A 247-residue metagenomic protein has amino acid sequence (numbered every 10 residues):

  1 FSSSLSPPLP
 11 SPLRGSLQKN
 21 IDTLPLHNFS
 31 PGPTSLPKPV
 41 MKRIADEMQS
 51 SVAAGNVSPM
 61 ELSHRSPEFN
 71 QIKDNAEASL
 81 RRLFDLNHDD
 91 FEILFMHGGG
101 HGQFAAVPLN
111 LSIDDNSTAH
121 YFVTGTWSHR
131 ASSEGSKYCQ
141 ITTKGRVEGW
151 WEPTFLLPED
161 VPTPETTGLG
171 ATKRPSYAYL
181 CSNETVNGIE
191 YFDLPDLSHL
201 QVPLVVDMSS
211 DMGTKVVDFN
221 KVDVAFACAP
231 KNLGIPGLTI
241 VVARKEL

Functional and structural regions predicted by a protein language model:
F1-S4: N-terminal chloroplast transit peptides
L9-P10: Compositionally biased, intrinsically disordered low-complexity segments enriched in Pro/Arg/Gln/His
L13-L62: N-terminal "arm"/small-domain region of PLP-dependent enzymes with the aminotransferase-like
L13-T23, I44-E47, N70-S79, V224-G237 (+1 more regions): Charged, low-complexity, helix/coiled-coil-prone segments
L17-I21, P25, A53, V57 (+5 more regions): Residue-level signal for well-ordered alpha-helical segments
I21-T23, H27, H88-D90, L197-S198: Short hydrophobic "helix-edge" motifs at membrane interfaces and signal-peptide entry regions
H27-T34, A45, F95, G100-L247: Conserved PLP-enzyme active-site core in the AAT-like
A53-Q103, N110, G125-T126, S133-E134: Conserved N-terminal alpha-helix of the aminotransferase class I/II PLP-enzyme fold
